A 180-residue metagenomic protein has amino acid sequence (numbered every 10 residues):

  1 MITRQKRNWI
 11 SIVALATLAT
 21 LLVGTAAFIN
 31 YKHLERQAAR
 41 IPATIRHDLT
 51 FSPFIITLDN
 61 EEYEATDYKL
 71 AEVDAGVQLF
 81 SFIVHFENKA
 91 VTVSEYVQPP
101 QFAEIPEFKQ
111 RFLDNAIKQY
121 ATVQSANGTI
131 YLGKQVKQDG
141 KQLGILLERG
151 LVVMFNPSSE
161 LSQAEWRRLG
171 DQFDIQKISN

Functional and structural regions predicted by a protein language model:
M1-K6: N-terminal Lys/Arg-rich, disordered targeting/topogenic segments
R7-I10, E35: Sequence-pattern detector for short linear motifs and compositional/periodic biases rather than a specific fold
S11-A27: Hydrophobic membrane-insertion alpha-helices, especially the h-region of bacterial N-terminal signal peptides
L22-A38: Membrane-interface motif at the C-terminal end of an N-terminal transmembrane signal
F28, V123-A126, D171: Compositionally biased, low-complexity segments enriched in small residues
L34-Q142, L147-E148: Short, solvent-exposed recognition patches
R149-N180: Surface-exposed amphipathic alpha-helical segments
